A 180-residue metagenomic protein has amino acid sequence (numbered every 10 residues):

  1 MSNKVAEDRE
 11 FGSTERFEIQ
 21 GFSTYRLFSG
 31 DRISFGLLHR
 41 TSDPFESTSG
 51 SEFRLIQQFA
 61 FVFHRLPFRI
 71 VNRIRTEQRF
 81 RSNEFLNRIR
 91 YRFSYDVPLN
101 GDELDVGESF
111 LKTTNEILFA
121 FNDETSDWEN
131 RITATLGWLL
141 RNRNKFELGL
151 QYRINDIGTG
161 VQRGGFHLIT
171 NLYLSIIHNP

Functional and structural regions predicted by a protein language model:
M1, I33-F35, F68-I74, Y91 (+3 more regions): Transmembrane beta-strands of outer-membrane beta-barrel proteins
M1-E10, L38-E46, E77-N83, E116-N122 (+2 more regions): Sequence/structural signature of outer-membrane beta-barrel proteins
M1-R32: Start-of-domain marker
S13-F17, S51-L55, F85-I89, S126-N130 (+1 more regions): Residues that define the transmembrane beta-barrel architecture of outer-membrane proteins
E18-Q20, I56-Q58, R92-S94, T133 (+1 more regions): Membrane-embedded beta-strand positions in outer-membrane beta-barrel channels/transporters
Y25-P98: Gram-negative (and chloroplast) outer-membrane scaffold detector with strong preference for beta-barrel transmembrane
S29-G30, H64-R69, L99-S109, N142-R143 (+1 more regions): Short loop/turn motifs that connect adjacent beta-strands in outer-membrane beta-barrel proteins
F59, G164-P180: Outer-membrane beta-barrel "beta-signal"
